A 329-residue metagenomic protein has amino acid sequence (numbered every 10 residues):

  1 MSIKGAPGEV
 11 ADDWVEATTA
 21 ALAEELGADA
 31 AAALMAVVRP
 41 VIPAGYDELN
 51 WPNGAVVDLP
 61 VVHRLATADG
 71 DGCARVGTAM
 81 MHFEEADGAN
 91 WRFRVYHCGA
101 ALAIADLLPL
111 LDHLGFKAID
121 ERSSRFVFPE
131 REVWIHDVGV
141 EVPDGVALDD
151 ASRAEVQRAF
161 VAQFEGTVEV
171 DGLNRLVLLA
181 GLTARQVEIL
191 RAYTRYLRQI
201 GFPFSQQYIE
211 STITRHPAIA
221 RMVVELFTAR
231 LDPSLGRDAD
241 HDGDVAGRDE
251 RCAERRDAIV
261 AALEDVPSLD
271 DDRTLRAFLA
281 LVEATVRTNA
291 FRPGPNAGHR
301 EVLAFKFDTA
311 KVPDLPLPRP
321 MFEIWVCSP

Functional and structural regions predicted by a protein language model:
M1-P329: Non-catalytic interaction/regulatory segments
